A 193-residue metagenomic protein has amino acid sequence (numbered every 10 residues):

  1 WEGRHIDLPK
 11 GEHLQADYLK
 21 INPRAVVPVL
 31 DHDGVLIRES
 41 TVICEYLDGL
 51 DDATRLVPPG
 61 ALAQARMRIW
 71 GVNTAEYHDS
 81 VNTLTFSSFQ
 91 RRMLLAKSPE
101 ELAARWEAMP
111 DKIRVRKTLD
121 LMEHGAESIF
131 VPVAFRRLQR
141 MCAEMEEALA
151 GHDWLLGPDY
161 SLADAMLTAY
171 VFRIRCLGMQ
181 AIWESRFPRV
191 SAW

Functional and structural regions predicted by a protein language model:
W1-K112, G125, I129-P132, G151: GST-like domain detector, emphasizing the conserved glutathione-binding G-site in the N-terminal thioredoxin-like
E2, P188-W193: Short, intrinsically disordered, charge-balanced linker/junction segments flanking boundaries in proteins
H78-V190: GST-like fold's C-terminal all-alpha helical module
